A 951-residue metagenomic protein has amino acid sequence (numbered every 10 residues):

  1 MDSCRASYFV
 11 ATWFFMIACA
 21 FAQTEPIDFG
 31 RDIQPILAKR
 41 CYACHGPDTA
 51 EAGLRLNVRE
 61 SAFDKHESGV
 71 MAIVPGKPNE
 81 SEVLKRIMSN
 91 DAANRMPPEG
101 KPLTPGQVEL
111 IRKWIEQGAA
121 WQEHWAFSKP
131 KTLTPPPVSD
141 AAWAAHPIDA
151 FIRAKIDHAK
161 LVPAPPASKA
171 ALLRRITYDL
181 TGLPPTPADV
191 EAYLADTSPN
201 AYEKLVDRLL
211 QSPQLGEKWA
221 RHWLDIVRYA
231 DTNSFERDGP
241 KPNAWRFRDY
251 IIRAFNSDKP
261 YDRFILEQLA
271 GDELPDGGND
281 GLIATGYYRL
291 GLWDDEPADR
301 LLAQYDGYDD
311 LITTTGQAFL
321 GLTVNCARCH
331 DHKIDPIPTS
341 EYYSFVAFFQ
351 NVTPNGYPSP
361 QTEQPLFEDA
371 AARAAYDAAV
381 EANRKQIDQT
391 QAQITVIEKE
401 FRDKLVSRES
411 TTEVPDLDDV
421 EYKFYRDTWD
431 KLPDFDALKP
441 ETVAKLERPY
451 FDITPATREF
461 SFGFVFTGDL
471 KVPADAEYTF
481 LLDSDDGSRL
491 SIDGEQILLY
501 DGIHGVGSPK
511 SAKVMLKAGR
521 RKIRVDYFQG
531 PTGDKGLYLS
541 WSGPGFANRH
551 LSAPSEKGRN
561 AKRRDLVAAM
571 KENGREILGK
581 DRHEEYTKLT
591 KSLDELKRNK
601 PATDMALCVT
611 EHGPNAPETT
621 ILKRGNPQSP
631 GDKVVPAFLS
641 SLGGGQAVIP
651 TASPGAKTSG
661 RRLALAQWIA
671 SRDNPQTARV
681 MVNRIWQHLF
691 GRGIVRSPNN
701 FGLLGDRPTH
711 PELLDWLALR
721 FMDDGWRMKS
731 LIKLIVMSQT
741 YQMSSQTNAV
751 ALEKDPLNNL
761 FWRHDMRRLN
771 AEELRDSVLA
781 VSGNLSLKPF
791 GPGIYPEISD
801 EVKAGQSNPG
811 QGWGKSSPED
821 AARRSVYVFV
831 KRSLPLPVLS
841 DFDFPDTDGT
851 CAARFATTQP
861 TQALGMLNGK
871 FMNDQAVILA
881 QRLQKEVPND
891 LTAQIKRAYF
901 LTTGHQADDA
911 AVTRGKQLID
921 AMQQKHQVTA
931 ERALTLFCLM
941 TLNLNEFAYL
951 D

Functional and structural regions predicted by a protein language model:
Y8-A20: Bacterial N-terminal signal peptides
F21-D157, A170-R175, T181, P185-Y193 (+8 more regions): Solvent-exposed helix-loop boundary motif
G46-P47, G53-L56, P97-E99, V108 (+25 more regions): Short, solvent-exposed loop/turn and secondary-structure capping segments
M96, F235, S257, A284-P415 (+1 more regions): Active-site histidine-acidic residue metal-binding/catalytic motifs, centered on HxH/HExxH-like signatures
A142-R174, D179, L183-Q214, Y229-P275 (+5 more regions): Primarily short, surface-exposed interaction patches in extracytoplasmic proteins
L224-P242, F247, D272-L311, R448-P455 (+1 more regions): Beta-propeller blade termini and top-face loops
Y376, T390, I397, K404-T587: Acidic/polar, compositionally biased interaction segments
F937: Globin-like tetrapyrrole-binding proteins
